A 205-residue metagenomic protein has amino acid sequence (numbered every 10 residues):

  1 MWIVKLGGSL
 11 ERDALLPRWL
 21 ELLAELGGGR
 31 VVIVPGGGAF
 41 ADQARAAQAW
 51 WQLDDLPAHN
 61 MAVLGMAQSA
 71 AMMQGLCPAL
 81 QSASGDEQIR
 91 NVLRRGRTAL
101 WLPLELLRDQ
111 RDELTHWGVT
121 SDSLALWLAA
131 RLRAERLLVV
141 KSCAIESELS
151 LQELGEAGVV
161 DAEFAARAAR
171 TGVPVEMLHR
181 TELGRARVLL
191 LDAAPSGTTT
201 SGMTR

Functional and structural regions predicted by a protein language model:
M1-A193, T198-R205: Nucleotide/pyrophosphate-binding catalytic subdomain
